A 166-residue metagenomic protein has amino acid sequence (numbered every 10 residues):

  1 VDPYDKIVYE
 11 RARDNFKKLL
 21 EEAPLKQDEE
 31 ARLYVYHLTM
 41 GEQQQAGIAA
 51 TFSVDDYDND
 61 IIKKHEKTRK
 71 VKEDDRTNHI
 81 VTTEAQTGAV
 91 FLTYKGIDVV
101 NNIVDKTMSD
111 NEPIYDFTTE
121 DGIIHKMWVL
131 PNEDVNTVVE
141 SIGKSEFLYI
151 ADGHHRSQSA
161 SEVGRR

Functional and structural regions predicted by a protein language model:
V1-R166: A cross-family signal for N-terminal binding/gating loops and helix N-caps that shape access to the active site
